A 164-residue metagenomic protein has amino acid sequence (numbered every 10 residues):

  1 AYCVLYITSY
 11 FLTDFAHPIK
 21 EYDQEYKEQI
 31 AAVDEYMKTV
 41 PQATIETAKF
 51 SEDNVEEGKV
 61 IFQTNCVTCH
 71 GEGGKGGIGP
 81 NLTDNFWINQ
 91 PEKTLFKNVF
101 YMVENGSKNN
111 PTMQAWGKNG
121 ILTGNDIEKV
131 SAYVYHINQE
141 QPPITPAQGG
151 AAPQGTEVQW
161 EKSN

Functional and structural regions predicted by a protein language model:
A1-K49, G120-V134: Periplasmic c-type cytochrome electron-transfer domains
H17-Q29, K59-C66, I88-N98: Phosphate-binding glycine-rich loops and adjacent basic patches that engage nucleotide phosphates, nucleic-acid
K20-A31, I144-E161: Extracytoplasmic/periplasmic copper-protein system
A31-I61, P153-E157, E161-N164: Electrostatic cytochrome c docking/interface patches
E35-Q42, K75, Q139-I144: Charged, solvent-exposed alpha-helical segments that act as regulatory interaction surfaces
T44, F50-E52, T123, N138-G150 (+1 more regions): General structural signal for secondary-structure boundaries
N54-E57, F62-T68, G73, D126: Short pre-active-site segment immediately N-terminal to redox-active cysteine/selenocysteine motifs in thiol-based
G71, G77, T83-P143, E161-N164: Extracytoplasmic electron-transfer domains, predominantly the class I c-type cytochrome c fold
